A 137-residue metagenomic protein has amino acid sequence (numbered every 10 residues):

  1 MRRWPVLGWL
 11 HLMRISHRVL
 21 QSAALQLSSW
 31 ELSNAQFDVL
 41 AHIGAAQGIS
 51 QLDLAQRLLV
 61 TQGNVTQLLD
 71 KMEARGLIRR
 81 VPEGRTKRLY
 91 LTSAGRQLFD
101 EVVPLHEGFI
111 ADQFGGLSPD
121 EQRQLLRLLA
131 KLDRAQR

Functional and structural regions predicted by a protein language model:
M1-W30, Q97, K131: N-terminal leader segment of winged-helix/HTH proteins
V6-L10, W30-A41, R123: Short alpha-helical elements of helix-turn-helix
M13, A41-A45, V103, A130: Short, locally clustered residues in the helix-turn-helix/winged-helix DNA-binding domain
Q47-G48, L59, S118: Central "turn" residue of the DNA-binding helix-turn-helix
Q51: Helix-turn-helix DNA-binding elements, focusing on the entry/boundary residues of the two helices that contact DNA
L54-A55: A short acidic, leucine-rich amphipathic alpha-helix
T61-N64: Helix-turn-helix DNA-binding motif, specifically the short coil turn and the N-cap/start of the second
D70-R127: Charged, amphipathic alpha-helical coiled-coil/dimerization segments
